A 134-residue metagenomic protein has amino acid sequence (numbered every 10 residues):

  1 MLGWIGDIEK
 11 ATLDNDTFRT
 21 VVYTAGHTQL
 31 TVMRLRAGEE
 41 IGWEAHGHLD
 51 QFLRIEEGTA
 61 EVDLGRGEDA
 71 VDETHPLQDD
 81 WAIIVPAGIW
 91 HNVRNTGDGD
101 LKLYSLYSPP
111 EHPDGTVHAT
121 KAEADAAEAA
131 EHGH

Functional and structural regions predicted by a protein language model:
M1-V32, G42, T74-Q78, A119-H134: A short, N-terminal "cap"/entry segment at the start of jelly-roll beta-barrel domains of the cupin/DSBH fold
T28, A37, H48, I89-W90 (+1 more regions): A generic "binding-loop/recognition-motif" signal
L30-R34, F52, T74, A82-I84 (+1 more regions): Conserved hydrophobic/aromatic beta-strand scaffold that supports enzyme active sites
V32, V62-L64, L103: Short hydrophobic/aromatic-rich beta-strand segments that constitute the beta-sheet cores of beta-sandwich/beta-barrel
E40-G42, E61, W81-I83, A87-V93: Histidine-centered metal-chelating micro-motifs
H48-E61, G65-G67: Glycine- and acidic-residue-biased ligand/ion/polar-headgroup-sensing regions
G67-A87: Short acidic-glycine-tyrosine-enriched beta hairpin
Q78-D79, A87-P113: Ligand-binding loop in jelly-roll beta-barrel domains
